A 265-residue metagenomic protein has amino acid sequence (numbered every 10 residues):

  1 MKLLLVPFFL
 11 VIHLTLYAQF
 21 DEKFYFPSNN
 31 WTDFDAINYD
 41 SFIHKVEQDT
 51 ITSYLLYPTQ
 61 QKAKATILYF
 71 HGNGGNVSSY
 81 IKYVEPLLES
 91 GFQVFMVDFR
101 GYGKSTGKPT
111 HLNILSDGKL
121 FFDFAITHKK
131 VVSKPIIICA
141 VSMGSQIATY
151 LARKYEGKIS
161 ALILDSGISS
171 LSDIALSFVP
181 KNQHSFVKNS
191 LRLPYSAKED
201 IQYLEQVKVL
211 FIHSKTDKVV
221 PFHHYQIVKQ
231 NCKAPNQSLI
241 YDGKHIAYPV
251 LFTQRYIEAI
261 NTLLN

Functional and structural regions predicted by a protein language model:
T15-V46, I51-L56: An N-terminal hydrophobic leader/cap segment in hydrolases
N73-P86: The serine-hydrolase catalytic nucleophile loop
Y83, S196-A197, P221-Q230: Short alpha-helix in the alpha/beta-hydrolase fold that links the catalytic acid
L87-T106: Conserved alpha/beta-hydrolase
P109-K129: Alpha/beta-hydrolase active-site loop
I147-P194, E199-D200: Hydrolase active-site cap/lid region
L204-E205, L210-H213, D217: Short beta-strand/loop motif that positions the catalytic acidic residue of the alpha/beta-hydrolase fold
I227-N265: C-terminal catalytic histidine-bearing segment of alpha/beta-hydrolase fold enzymes
